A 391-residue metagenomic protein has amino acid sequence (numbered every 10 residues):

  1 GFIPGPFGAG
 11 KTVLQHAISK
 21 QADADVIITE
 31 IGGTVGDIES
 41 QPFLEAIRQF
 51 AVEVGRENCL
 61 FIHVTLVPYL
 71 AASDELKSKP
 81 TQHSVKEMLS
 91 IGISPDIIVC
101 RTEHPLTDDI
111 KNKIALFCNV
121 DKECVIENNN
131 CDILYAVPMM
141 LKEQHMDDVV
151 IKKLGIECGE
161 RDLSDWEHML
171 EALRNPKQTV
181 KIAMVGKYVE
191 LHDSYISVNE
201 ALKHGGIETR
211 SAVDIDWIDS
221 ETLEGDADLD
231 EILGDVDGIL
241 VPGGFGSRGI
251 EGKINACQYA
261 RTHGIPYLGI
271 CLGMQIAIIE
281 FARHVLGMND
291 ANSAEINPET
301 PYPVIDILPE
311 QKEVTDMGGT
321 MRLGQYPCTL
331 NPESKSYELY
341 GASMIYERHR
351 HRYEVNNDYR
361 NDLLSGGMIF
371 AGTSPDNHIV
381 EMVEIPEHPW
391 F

Functional and structural regions predicted by a protein language model:
G1-F2: Short hydrophobic/aromatic beta-strand immediately N-terminal to the Walker A/P-loop
F7: The conserved Walker
T12: Walker A/P-loop
S19-D25, G32-E387: N-terminal beta1-alpha1 cap of cysteine-dependent amidohydrolase-like domains
P389-F391: Short FAD-binding loop at a beta-strand-to-alpha-helix junction that anchors the flavin cofactor in diverse
